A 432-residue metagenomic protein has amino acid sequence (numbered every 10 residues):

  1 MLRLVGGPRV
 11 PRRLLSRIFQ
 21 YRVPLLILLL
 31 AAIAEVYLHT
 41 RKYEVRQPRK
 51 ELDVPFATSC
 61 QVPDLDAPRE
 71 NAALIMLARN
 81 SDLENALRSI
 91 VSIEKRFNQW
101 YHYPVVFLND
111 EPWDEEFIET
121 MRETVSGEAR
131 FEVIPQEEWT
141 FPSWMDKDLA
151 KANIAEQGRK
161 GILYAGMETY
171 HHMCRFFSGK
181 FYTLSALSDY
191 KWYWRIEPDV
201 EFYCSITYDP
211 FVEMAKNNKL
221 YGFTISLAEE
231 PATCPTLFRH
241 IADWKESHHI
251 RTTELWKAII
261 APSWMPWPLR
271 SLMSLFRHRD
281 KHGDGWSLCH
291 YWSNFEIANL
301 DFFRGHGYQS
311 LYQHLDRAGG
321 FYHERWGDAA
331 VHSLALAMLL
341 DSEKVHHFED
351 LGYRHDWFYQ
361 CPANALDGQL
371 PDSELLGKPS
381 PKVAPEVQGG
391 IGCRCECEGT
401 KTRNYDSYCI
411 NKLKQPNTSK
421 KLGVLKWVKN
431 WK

Functional and structural regions predicted by a protein language model:
L2-P55, F107: N-terminal signal-anchor transmembrane helix specifying type II single-pass membrane topology of secretory-pathway
L26, L30, C289-Y291, F302 (+1 more regions): C-terminal catalytic/acceptor-binding lobe
L29-L30, G158-C174, A186, V200-R317 (+3 more regions): Conserved catalytic core of nucleotide-sugar-dependent glycosyltransferases
N71-M76, P104-V106: Hydrophobic targeting segments
L83-K95: Short, well-formed alpha-helical segments that are part of the catalytic scaffolds of diverse glycosyltransferases
S92-Y101, T124: Short, acidic, metal-binding catalytic loop of nucleotide-sugar glycosyltransferases
R122-D189: Active-site-proximal specificity loops/subdomain of glycosyltransferases
